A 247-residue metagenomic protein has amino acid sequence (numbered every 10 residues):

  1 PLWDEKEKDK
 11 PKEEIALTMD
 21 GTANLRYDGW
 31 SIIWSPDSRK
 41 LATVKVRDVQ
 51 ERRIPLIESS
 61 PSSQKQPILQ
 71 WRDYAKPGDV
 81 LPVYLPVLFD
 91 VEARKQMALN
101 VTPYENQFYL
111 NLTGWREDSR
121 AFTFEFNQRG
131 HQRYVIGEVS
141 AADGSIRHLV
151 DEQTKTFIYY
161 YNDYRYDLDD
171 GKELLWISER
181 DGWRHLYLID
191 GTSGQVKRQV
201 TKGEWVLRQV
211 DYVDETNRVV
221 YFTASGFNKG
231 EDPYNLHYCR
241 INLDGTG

Functional and structural regions predicted by a protein language model:
P1-T18, M97-N100, I146-D151, K197-K202 (+1 more regions): Beta-propeller fold detector
W3, Y84-V91, G137-G144, L188-G191 (+1 more regions): Beta-propeller blade signature
K6-I33, T43-N100, L236: Predominantly five- to eight-bladed beta-propeller fold
T18-L41, Q70-G78, V83-L85, T102-N127 (+6 more regions): Conserved beta-propeller blade repeats
D48, A93, R129-G130, D143 (+3 more regions): Short, glycine-/Ser/Thr-/acidic-enriched flexible segments
I57-P61, R165, T192: Short secondary-structure boundary/capping segments
R198-V200, Y221, D232: A structural signal for the main folded, soluble domain(s) of proteins
